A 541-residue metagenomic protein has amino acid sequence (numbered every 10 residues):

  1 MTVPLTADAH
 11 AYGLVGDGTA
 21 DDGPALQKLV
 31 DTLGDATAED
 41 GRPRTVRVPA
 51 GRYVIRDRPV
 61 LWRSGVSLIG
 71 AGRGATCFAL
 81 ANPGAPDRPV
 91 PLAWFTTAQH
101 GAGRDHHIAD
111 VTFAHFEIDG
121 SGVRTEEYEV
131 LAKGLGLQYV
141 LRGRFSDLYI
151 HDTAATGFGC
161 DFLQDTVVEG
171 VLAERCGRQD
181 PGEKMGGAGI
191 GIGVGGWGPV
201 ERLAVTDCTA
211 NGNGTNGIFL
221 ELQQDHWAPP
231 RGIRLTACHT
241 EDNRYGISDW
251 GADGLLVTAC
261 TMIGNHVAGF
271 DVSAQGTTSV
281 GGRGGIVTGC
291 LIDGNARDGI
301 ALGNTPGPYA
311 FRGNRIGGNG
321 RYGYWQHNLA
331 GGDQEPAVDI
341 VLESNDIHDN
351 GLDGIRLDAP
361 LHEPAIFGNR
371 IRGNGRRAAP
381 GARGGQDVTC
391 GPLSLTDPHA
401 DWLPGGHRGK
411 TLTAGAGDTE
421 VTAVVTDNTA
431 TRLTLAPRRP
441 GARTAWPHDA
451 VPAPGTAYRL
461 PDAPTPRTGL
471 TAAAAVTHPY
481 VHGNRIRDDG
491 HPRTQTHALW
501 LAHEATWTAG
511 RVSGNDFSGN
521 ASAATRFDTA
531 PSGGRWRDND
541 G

Functional and structural regions predicted by a protein language model:
M1-K28, G541: Right-handed parallel beta-helix/beta-solenoid
Q27-D31, T37-S67, A71-A85, I118: N-terminal extracellular ligand-recognition/capping segment immediately after the signal peptide
R47, V54, L61, I69 (+29 more regions): Extracellular beta-strand solenoid repeats
D57, P83-R104, E126-G136, D152-G159 (+11 more regions): Extracellular beta-strand/beta-solenoid scaffold signature
R63-S64, R73, I108, F113 (+28 more regions): Parallel beta-helix/beta-solenoid
S67-I69, V90-E127, L137-D152, E169-L172 (+2 more regions): Parallel beta-helix/beta-solenoid
R372-T465: Autoprocessing Asn-cyclization modules and mimics
